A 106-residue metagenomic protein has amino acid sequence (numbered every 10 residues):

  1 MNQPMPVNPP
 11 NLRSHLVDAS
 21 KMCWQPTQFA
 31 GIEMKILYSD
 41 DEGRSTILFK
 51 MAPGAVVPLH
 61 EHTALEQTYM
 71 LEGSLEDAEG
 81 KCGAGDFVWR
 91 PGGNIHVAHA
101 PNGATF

Functional and structural regions predicted by a protein language model:
M1-G43: A short, N-terminal "cap"/entry segment at the start of jelly-roll beta-barrel domains of the cupin/DSBH fold
I32, G92-F106: Ligand-binding loop in jelly-roll beta-barrel domains
E33, S45-I47, A64-E66: A generic structural signal for short beta-strands and their flanking turns/coil linkers
R44-T46, A104-T105: Structural motif
A52-P53, E61-A78, A84: Glycine- and acidic-residue-biased ligand/ion/polar-headgroup-sensing regions
A55-P58, E76, V88-V97: Histidine-centered metal-chelating micro-motifs
